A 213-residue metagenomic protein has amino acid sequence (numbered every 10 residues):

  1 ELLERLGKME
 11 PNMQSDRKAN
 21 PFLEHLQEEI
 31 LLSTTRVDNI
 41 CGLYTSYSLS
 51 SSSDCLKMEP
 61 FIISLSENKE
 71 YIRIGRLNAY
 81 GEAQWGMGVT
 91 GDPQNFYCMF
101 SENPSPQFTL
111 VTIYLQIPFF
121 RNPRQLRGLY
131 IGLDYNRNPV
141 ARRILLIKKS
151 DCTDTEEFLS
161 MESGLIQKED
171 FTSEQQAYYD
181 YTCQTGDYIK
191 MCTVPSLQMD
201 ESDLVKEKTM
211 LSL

Functional and structural regions predicted by a protein language model:
E1-N39, C152-L213: Amphipathic/hydrophobic helical signal segments and adjacent flexible N-terminal regions that mediate secretion
E4, F120-P123, A141-R142: Short, intrinsically disordered low-complexity segments
L31, C41-N136, E207-T209: Central antiparallel beta-sheet cores of small beta-barrel/beta-sandwich binding domains
G128-D170: Beta-strand-rich cores of mature extracytoplasmic or soluble domains
